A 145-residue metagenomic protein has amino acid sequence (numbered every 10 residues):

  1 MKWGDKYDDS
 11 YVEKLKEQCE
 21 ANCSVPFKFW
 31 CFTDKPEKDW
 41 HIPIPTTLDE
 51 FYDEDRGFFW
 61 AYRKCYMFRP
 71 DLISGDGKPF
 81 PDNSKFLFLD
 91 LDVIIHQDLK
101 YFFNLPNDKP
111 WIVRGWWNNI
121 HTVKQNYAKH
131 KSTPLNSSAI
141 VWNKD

Functional and structural regions predicted by a protein language model:
M1-D145: Glycosyltransferase catalytic domains, chiefly GT-A lineage
